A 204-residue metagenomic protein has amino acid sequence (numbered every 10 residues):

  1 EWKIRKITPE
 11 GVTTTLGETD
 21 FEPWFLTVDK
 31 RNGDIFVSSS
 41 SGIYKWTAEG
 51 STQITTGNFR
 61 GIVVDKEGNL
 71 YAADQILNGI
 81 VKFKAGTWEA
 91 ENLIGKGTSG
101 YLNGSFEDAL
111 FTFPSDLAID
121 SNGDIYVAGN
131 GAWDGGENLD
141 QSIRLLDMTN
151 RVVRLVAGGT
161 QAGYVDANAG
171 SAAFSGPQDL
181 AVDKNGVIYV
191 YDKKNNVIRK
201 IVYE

Functional and structural regions predicted by a protein language model:
R5-I7, V28, Y44-W46, F83 (+2 more regions): Hydrophobic/aromatic beta-strand positions that recur at structurally equivalent sites within the blades
E10-W24, S39, E49-R60, W88-F113 (+3 more regions): Gly/Pro-rich loop segments of beta-rich domains
V28-N32, V64-E67, I119-G123, V182-N185: Residue-level detector of Asp-centered blade-edge/turn motifs that repeat once per structural unit in beta-propeller
D34-V37, N69-A72, D124-V127, D134 (+1 more regions): Conserved beta-propeller blade signature
D140-D147: Beta-propeller blade signature
G176-E204: Blade-level signature of beta-propeller repeat domains, shared across WD40, Kelch, NHL, RCC1 and BNR/Asp-box propellers
